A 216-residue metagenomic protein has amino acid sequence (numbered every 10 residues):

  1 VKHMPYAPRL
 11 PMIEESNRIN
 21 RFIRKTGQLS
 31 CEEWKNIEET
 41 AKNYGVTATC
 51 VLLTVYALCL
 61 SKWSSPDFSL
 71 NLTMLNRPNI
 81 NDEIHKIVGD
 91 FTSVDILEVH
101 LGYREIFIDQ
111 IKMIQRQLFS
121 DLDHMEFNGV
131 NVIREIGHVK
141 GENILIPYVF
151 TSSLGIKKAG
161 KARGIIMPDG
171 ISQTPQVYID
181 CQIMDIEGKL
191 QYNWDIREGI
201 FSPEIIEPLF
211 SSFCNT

Functional and structural regions predicted by a protein language model:
K2-H3: Glycine-rich, acidic and aromatic/proline-enriched surface loops and short helix-turn segments that act as binding
Y6-M12, I19-I23, C31, T40-L53 (+2 more regions): His-Asp-centered acyl/peptidyl-transfer active-site segments
N20-E39, I108-K112, G170-G188, S211: AMP-binding/adenylate-forming domain of the ANL superfamily
T26, N71, V149, D180-Q182 (+1 more regions): Beta-strand secondary-structure signal
K35, G45, D95-I96, M125 (+1 more regions): Carrier-protein-dependent adenylate-forming modules in NRPS/ANL systems
